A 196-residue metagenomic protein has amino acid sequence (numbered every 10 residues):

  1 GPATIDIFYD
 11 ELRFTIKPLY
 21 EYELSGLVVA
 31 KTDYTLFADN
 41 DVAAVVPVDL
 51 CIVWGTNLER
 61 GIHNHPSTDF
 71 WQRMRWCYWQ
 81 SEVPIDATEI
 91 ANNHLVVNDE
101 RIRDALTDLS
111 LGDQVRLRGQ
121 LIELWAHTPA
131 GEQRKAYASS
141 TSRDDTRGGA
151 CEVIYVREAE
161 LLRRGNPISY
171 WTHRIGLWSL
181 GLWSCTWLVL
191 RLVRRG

Functional and structural regions predicted by a protein language model:
G1-G196: OB-fold and OB-like single-stranded nucleic-acid-recognition modules and their adjacent interaction interfaces
